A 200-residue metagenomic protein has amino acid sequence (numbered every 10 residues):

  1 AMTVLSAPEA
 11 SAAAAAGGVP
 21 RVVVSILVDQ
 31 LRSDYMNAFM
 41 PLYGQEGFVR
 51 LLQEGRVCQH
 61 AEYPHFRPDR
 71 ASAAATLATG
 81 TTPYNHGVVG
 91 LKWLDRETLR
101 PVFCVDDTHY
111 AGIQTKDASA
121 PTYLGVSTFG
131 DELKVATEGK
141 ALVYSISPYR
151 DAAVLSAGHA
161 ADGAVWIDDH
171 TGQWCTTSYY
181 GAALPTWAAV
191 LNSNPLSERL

Functional and structural regions predicted by a protein language model:
M2-E9: C-terminal segment of classical bacterial N-terminal signal peptides
A13-V19: Cleaved targeting-peptide boundary
A14, R32-F39, A61-P64, T115-P121: Second-shell loop/turn segments in exported
P20-R32, L51, L77, L133: Beta-strand elements within well-structured catalytic alpha/beta cores of enzymes that handle phosphate/sulfate esters
I26, L31, Y43-E46, S72 (+2 more regions): Generic recognition of stable, solvent-exposed alpha-helical segments in well-folded globular domains
S33-N37, R70, A153-A157: Extracytoplasmic/secreted cell-surface and envelope-processing proteins
M36-N85, L142-I146: Short, structured active-site-proximal loop/turn typified by the sulfatase FGly-forming signature C/S-X-P-X-R
T82, G87-L200: His/Asp/Glu-rich, glycine-adjacent segments that coordinate divalent cations and/or stabilize oxyanion chemistry on
